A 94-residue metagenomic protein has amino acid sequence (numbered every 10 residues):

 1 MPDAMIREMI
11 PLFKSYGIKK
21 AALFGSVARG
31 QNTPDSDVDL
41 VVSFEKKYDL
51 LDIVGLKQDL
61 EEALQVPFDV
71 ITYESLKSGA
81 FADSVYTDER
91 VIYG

Functional and structural regions predicted by a protein language model:
M1-K20, A28-P34, E45-G94: Catalytic core of pol beta-like nucleotidyltransferases
S36-V38: Change "...and in nucleic-acid phosphodiester-cleaving endonucleases..." to "...and in nucleic-acid processing enzymes
